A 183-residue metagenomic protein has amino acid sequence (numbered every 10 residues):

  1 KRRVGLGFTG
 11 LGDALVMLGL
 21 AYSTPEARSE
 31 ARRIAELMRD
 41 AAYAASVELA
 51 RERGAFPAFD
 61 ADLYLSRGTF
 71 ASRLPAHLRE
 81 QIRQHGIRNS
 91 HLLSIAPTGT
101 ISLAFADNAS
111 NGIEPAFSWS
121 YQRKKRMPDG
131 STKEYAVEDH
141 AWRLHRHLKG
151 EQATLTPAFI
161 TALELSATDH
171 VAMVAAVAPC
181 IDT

Functional and structural regions predicted by a protein language model:
K1-G19, A172, P179-C180: Core structural elements
R3, L20-T98: Internal maturation/activation junctions in enzymes
T9, A14-V16, S23, L103 (+1 more regions): Short, electropositive, low-hydrophobicity segments enriched in small/polar residues
V16, L20-R32, L155-T161, T183: Glycine- and acidic
G68-S72, Q81-R88, L93-T183: Catalytic alpha/beta core of large soluble enzyme barrels
